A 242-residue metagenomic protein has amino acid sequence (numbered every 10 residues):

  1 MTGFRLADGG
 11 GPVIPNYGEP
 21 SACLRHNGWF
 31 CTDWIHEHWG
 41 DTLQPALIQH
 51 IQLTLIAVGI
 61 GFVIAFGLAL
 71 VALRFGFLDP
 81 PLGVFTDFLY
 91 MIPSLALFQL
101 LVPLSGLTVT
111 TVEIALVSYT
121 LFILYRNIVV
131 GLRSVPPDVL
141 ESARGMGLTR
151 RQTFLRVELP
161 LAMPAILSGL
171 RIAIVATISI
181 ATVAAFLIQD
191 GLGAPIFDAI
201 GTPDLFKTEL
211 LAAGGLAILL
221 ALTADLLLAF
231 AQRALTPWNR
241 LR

Functional and structural regions predicted by a protein language model:
G3-A57, T202-P203: Periplasmic/extracellular loop-to-transmembrane helix junction in inner-membrane transport proteins
T42-L53, V102-I123, E209-G214: Loop-to-helix entry region at the N-terminal start of transmembrane alpha-helices in multi-pass membrane transporters
L55, S118, R150-A184, A212 (+1 more regions): Transmembrane alpha-helices
V63-L68, T111-L140, M163, L170-I178 (+1 more regions): Membrane-embedded alpha-helices of multi-pass transport/permease systems
L68-L101, R126-V130: Cytoplasmic-entry segments and transmembrane alpha-helices of multi-pass inner-membrane transporters
N127-I166, I196: Short cytoplasmic-facing helical segments at TM-TM junctions of multi-pass membrane proteins
L192-Q232: Hydrophobic alpha-helical transmembrane segments of polytopic membrane proteins
Q232-R242: Short cytosolic juxtamembrane segments of multi-pass membrane proteins
